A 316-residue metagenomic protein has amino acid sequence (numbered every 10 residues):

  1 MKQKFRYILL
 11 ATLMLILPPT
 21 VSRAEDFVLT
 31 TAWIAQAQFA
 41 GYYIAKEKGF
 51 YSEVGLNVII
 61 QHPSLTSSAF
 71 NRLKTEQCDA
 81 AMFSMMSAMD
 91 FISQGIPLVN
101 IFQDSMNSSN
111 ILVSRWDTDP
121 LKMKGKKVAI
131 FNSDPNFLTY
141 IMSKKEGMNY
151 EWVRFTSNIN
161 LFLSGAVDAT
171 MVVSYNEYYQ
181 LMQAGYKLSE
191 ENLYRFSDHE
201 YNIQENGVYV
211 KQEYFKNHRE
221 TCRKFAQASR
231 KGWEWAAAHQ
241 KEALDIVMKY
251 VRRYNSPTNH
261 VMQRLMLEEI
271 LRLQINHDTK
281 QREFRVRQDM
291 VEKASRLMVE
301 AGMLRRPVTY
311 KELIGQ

Functional and structural regions predicted by a protein language model:
M1-L9: Bacterial N-terminal signal peptides that target proteins for export
I8-P18: Bacterial N-terminal signal peptides
T20-A24: Sec/Tat signal peptide C-region and signal peptidase I cleavage site
E25-F155, L161-V173: Short, glycine-/small- and polar/acidic-enriched structural segments that line small-molecule recognition paths
K46-G49, V54, Q77, M82-M85 (+7 more regions): Sec/Tat-exported extracytoplasmic proteins
E53, G125, F196-Y201, I275-V286: Short, solvent-exposed loop/beta-turn-alpha elements that line the ligand-binding surface or hinge of extracytoplasmic
M86-S87, E151, S157-L161, G165-S256: Pocket-lining segment of extracytoplasmic ligand-binding domains
H218-M303: Secondary-structure end/capping motifs
